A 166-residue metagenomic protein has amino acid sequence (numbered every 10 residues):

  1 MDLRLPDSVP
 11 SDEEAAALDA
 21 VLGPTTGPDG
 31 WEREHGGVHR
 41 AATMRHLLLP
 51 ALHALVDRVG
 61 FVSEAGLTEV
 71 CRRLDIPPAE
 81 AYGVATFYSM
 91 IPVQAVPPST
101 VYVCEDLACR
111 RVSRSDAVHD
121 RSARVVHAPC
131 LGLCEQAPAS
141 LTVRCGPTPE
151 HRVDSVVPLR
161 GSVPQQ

Functional and structural regions predicted by a protein language model:
M1-R58, E69, P78, R124-H127 (+1 more regions): Iron-sulfur (Fe-S) cluster-binding modules
M44, L48-Q136, T148: Small-residue-enriched alpha-helical segments and adjacent helix-cap loops that form tight helix-helix packing
P138-T142: Short beta-strand scaffold segments in enzyme catalytic cores
